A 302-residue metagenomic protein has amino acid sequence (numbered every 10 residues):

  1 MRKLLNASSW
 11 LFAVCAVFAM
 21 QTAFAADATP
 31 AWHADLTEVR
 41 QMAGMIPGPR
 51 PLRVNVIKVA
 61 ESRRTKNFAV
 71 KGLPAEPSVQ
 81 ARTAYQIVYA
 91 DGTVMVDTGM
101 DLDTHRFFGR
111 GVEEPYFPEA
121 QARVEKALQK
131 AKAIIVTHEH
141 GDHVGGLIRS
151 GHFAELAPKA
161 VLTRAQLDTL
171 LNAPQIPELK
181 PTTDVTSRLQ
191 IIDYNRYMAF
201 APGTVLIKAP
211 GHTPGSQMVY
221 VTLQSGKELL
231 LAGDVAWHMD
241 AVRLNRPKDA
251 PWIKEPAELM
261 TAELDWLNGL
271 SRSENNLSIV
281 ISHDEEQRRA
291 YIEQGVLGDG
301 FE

Functional and structural regions predicted by a protein language model:
S9-A19: Bacterial N-terminal signal peptides
A23-A28: Boundary at the C-terminal end of the N-terminal hydrophobic targeting segment
T29, E114-V124, K227-E302: Cap/insert and terminal regions of metallo-dependent hydrolase folds
T37-M45, E119-K130, A154-K208, K254-N276: Metallo-beta-lactamase
R63-A133: Pre-active-site segment of Zn-dependent metallo-hydrolases
T98-M100, E139, G211-T213, G233-V235 (+1 more regions): Active-site metal-binding loops of divalent metal-dependent hydrolases
A131-D142: Metallo-beta-lactamase
G145-E155, A290-E293: Metal-dependent catalytic neighborhoods of phosphoester/phosphodiester hydrolases
